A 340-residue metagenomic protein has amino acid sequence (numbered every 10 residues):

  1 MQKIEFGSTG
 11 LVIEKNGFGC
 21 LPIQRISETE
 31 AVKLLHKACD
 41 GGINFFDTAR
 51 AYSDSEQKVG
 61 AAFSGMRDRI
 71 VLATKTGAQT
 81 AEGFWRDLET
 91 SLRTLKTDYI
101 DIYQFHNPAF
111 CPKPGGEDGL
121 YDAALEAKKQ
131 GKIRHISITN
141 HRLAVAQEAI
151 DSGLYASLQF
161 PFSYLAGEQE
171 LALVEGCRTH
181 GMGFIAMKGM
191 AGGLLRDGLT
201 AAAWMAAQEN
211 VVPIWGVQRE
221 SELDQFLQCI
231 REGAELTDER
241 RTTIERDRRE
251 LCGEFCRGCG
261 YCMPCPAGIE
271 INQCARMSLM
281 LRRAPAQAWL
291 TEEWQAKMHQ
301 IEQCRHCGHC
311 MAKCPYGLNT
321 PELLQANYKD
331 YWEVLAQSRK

Functional and structural regions predicted by a protein language model:
M1-I70: N-terminal binding-site loop/beta-alpha segment at the start of enzyme catalytic domains that lines or forms
F6, F18, F46, V59 (+11 more regions): Conserved, mostly hydrophobic/aromatic
L11-N16, G42-F45, M66-I70, T97-D101 (+4 more regions): Short, well-ordered coil/turn segments that N-cap beta-strands
G17-T29, A73-W85, A109-C111: Active-site mouth loops of central-metabolism enzymes
C39, I43-N44, A172-A186, M190-K340: Structured C-terminal cap/extension of enzyme domains
N44-A49, A73-T74, R134-S137, S157-F160 (+3 more regions): Short catalytic-loop micro-motif centered on adjacent basic/acidic residues
R69-L72, Y155-S163, A234-R240: Short hydrophobic/aromatic-enriched beta-strand-loop microsegments
Q79-G193: Glycine/proline-rich, positively charged, aromatic-decorated active-site loop/lid region on the catalytic face
